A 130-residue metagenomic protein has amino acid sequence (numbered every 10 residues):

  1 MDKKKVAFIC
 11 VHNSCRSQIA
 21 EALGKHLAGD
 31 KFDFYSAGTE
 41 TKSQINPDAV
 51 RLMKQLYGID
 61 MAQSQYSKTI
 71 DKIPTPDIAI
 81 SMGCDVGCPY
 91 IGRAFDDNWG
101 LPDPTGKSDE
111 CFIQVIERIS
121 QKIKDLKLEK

Functional and structural regions predicted by a protein language model:
D2-K130: Short polar/charged helix/loop
